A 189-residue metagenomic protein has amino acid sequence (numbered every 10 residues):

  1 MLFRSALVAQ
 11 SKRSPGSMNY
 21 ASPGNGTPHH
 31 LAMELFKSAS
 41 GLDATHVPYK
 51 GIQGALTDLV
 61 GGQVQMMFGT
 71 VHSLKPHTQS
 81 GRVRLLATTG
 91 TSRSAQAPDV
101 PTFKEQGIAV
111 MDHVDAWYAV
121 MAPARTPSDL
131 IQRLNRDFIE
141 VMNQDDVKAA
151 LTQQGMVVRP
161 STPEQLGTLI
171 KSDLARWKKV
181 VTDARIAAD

Functional and structural regions predicted by a protein language model:
M1-G54, F103-I108, W117-A150: Hinge/capping helix and adjacent helix->loop/strand transition within the periplasmic-binding protein
S11, L35-A39, Q53-M67, H72-S80 (+1 more regions): Short helices/loops that flank or line small-molecule/ion binding pockets
G16-N19, S38-G51, A55-Q65, G155-P160 (+1 more regions): A local structural motif
M18, A44, V83-L86, T91 (+3 more regions): Small-molecule pocket liners
N19, Q65-G69, R84-A87, W177-K179: Paired acidic/hydrophobic, glycine-rich loop segments that form the ligand-binding mouth/hinge of periplasmic-binding
S38-L42, Q79, E105, S128-D189: An extracytoplasmic/periplasmic, membrane-proximal ligand-sensing/linker region
L42-D43, H77-T88, A95-I108, V180: Ligand-binding "clamshell"
I52, G69-L74, T89-T91, A116 (+1 more regions): Beta->alpha turn/N-cap motifs
